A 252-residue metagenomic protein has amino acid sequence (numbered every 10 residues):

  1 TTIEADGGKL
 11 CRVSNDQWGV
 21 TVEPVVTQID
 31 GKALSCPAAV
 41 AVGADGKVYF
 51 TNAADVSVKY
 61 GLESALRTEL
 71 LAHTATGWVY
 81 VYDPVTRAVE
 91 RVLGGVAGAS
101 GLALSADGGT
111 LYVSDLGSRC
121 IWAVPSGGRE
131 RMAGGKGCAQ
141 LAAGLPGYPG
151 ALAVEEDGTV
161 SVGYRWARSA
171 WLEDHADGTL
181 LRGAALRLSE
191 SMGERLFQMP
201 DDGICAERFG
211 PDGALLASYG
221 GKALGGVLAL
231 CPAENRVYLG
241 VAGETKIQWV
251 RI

Functional and structural regions predicted by a protein language model:
T1-I252: Sequence-structural signature of mature extracellular/luminal beta-sheet repeat domains, prominently beta-propellers
